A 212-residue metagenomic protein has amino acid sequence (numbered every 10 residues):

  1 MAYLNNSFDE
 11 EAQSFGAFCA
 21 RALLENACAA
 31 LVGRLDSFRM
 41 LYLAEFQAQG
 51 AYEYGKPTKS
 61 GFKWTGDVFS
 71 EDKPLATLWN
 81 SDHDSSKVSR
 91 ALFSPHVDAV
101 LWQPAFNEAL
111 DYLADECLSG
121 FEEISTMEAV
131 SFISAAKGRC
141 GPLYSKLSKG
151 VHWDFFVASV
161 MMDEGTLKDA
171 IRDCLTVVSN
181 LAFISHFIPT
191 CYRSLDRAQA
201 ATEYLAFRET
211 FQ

Functional and structural regions predicted by a protein language model:
M1-R39, L147, L175-S179: Short, hydrophobic, well-ordered secondary-structure elements
A2, E45, V157: Conserved catalytic-core motifs characterized by acidic clusters
D9-A12, G16, A136, V160-D163 (+1 more regions): Residue-level recognition of alpha-helical structural elements
R21, C28-K137: Short non-catalytic regulatory patches outside canonical folded cores
C28-D36, S145-S159, S179-T190: Charged/polar positions within long, soluble alpha-helices
K59, F211-Q212: Non-cleavable N-terminal signal-anchor transmembrane helices
C117, S134-S145, E164-F211: Amphipathic, Lys/Arg-enriched alpha-helical patches that create a basic surface for binding polyanionic ligands
E122-T126, V130-S159: Histidine-centered, metal-coordinating catalytic motifs and their short helical/loop contexts
